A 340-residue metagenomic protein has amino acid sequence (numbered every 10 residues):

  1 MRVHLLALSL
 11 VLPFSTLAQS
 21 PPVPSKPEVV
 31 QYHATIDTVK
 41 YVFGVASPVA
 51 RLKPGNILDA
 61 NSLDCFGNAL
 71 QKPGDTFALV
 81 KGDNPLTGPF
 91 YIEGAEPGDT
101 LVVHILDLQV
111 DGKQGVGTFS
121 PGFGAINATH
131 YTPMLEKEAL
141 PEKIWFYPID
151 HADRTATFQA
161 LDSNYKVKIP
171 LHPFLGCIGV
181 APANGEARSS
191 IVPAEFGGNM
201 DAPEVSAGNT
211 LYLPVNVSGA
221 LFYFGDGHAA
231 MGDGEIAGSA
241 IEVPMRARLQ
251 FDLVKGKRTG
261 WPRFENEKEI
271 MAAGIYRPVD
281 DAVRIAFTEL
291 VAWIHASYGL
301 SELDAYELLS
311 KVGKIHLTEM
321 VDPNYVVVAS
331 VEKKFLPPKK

Functional and structural regions predicted by a protein language model:
L6-S15: Bacterial N-terminal signal peptides
V23-A78: N-terminal, Lys/Arg-enriched amphipathic/low-complexity engagement segments that precede the first folded domain
H33-F43, L79-L86, R188-F196, L290: Short, structured beta-strand/loop micro-motifs enriched in basic residues and often containing a Trp
V42, C65-F77, L108-F119, G219-A229 (+1 more regions): Short, Lys/Arg- and Gly-enriched loop/turn segments at beta-strand edges
V110-V205: Intrinsically disordered, low-complexity linker/loop segments enriched in Gly/Pro and charged/polar residues
L171-V279: Conserved mixed alpha/beta catalytic, RNA-binding, or beta-rich assembly cores of soluble enzyme, regulatory
K257-L303, L308: A hydrophobic, small-residue-rich beta->alpha segment in the mid-to-C-terminal subdomain of diverse proteins
